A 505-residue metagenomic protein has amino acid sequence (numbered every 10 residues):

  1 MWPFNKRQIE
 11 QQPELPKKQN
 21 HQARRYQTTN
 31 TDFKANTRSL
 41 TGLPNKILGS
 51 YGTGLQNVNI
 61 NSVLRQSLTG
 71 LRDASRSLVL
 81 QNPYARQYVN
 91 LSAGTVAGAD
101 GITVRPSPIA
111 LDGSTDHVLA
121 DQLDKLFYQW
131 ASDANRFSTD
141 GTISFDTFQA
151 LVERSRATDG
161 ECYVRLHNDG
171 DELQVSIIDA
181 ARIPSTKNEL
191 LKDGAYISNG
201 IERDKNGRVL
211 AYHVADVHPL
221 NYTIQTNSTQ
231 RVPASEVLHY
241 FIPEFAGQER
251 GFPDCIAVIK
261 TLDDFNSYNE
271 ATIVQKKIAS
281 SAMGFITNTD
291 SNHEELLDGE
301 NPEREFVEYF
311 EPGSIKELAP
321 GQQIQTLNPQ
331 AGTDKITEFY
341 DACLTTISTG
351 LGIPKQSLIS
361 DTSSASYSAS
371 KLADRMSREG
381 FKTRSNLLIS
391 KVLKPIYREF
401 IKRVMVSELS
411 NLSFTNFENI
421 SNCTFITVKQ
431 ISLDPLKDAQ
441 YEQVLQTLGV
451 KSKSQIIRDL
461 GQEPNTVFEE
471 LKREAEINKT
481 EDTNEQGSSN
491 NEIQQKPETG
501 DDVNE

Functional and structural regions predicted by a protein language model:
M1-I109, D501-E505: N-terminal-proximal low-complexity accessory segments that begin disordered and transition into the first
M1-R25, K371, L387-E505: C-terminal anchoring/interaction modules
P83, Q87-P243: Structured, mid-chain assembly/scaffold modules that mediate subunit interfaces within large macromolecular complexes
D140-R165, G332-S432: C-terminal amphipathic alpha-helical
I143, L166-N168, Q275-S281, L358-T362 (+3 more regions): Short coil/turn segments at secondary-structure boundaries
D193, T333-D334, Q443: A generic secondary-structure micro-motif detector that highlights 1-2 residue hydrophobic/ambivalent hotspots embedded
L238-S370, L412-T415, T424-I426, I493: Extended, charged amphipathic alpha-helical segments
